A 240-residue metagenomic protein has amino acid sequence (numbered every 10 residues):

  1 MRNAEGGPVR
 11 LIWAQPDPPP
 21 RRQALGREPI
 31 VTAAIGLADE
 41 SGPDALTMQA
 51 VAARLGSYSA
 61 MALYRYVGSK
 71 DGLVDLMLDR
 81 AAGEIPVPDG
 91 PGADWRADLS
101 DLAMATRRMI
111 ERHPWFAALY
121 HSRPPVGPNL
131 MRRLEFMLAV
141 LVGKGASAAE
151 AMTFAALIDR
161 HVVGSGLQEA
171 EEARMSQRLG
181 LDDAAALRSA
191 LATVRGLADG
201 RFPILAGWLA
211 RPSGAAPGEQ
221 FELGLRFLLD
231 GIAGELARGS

Functional and structural regions predicted by a protein language model:
M1-L25, G200-A210: N-terminal intrinsically disordered/low-complexity leader segments
R2, L181-S240: A structured, mid-to-C-terminal "fold-capping" secondary-structure block
P29, A33, L37-D71: Helix-turn-helix
P29-G36, G72-V87, D98-A105, R132-F136: Alpha-helical structural segments
Y58-S59, E84, H113, A117 (+3 more regions): Amphipathic alpha-helical interaction segments
L78, R107-N129, F136, L167-R174 (+1 more regions): Amphipathic alpha-helical segments used for helix-helix packing
V87-R132, A148-A151, A155-I158: Hydrophobic alpha-helical connector segments
R133-H161, S165-A190, S213, I232-L236: Hydrophobic alpha-helical bundle segments that form small-molecule/ligand-binding pockets
